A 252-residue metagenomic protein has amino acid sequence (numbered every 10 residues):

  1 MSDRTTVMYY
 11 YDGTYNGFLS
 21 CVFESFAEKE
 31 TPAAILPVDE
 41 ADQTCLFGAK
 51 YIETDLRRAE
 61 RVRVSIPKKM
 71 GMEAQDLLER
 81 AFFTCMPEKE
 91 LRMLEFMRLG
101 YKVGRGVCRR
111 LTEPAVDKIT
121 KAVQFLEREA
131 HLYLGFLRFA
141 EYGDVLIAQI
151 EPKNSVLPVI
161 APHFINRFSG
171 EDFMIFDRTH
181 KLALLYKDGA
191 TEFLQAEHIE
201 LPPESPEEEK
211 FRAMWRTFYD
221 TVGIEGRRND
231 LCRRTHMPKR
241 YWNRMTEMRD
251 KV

Functional and structural regions predicted by a protein language model:
S2-L56: N-terminal ordered "arm"
G17-E28, L94-K102, P162-N166, R212-D220: Short, hydrophobic/amphipathic alpha-helical patches that form generic packing surfaces within helical domains
L36-H131: Charged, alpha-helical interface segments at or near domain boundaries
K50-R58, A190-P203: Acidic, Ser/Thr-rich peripheral helices and adjacent loops at domain boundaries
D76-A81, R178-T179, R227-R234: Short coil/turn segments at secondary-structure boundaries
R105-Q195: Internal, well-folded beta-alpha domain core
D172, A183-D188, I199, P203-V252: Long, compositionally biased intrinsically disordered terminal regions
